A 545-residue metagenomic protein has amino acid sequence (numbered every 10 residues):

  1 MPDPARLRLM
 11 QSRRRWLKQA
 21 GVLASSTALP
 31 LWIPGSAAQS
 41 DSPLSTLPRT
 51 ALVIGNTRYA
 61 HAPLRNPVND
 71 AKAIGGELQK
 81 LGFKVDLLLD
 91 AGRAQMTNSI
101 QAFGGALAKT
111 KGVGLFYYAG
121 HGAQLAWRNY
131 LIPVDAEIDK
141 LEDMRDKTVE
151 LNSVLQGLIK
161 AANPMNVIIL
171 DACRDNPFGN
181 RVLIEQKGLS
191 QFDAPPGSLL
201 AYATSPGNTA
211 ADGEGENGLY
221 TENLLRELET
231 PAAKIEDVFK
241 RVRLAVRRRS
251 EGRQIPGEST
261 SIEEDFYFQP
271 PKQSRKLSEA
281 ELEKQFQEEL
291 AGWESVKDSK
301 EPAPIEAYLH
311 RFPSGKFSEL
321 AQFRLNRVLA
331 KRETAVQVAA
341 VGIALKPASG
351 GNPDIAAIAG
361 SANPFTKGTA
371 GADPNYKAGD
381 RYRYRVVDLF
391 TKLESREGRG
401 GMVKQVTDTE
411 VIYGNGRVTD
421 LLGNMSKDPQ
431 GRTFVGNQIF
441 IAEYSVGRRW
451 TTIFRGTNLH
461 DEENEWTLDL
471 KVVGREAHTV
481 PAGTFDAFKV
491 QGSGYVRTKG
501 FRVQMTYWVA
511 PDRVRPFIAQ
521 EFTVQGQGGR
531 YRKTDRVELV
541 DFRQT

Functional and structural regions predicted by a protein language model:
P2-A357: Cysteine endopeptidase catalytic domains of the caspase/legumain-like
G197, G207, N375-R383, G447: Glycine-centered loop/turn motifs
A280, R449-T452: Membrane-interacting alpha-helical segments
G351-N437, T452-T545: Acidic, serine/threonine-rich low-complexity disordered tracts
F440-I441: Hydrophobic, well-structured mid-protein blocks that either form specific transmembrane helices
